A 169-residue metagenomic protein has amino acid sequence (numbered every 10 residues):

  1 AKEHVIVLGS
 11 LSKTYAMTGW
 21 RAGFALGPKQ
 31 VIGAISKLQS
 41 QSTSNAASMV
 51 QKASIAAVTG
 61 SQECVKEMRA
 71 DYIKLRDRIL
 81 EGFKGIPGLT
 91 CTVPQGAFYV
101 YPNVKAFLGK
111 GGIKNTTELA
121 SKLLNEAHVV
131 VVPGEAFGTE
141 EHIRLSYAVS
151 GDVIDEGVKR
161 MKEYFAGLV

Functional and structural regions predicted by a protein language model:
A1-V169: PLP-dependent class I/II
